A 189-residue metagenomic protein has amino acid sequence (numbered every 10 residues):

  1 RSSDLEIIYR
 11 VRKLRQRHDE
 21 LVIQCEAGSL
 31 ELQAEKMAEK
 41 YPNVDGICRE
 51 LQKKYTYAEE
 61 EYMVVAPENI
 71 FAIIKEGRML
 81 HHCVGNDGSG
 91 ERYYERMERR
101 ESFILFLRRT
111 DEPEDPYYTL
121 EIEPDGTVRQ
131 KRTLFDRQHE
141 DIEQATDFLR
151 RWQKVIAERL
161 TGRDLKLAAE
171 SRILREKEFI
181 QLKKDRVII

Functional and structural regions predicted by a protein language model:
R1-I189: Catalytic-core elements of nucleic-acid end-processing and repair enzymes
